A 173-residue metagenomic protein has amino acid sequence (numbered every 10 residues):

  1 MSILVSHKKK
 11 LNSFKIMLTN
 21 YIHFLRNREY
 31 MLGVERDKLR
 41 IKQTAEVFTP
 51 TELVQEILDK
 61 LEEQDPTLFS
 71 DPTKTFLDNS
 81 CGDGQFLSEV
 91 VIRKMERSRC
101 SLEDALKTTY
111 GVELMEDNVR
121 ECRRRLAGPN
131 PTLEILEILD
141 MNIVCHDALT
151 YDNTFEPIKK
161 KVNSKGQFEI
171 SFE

Functional and structural regions predicted by a protein language model:
S2, H7-E173: SAM-dependent methyltransferase catalytic region
